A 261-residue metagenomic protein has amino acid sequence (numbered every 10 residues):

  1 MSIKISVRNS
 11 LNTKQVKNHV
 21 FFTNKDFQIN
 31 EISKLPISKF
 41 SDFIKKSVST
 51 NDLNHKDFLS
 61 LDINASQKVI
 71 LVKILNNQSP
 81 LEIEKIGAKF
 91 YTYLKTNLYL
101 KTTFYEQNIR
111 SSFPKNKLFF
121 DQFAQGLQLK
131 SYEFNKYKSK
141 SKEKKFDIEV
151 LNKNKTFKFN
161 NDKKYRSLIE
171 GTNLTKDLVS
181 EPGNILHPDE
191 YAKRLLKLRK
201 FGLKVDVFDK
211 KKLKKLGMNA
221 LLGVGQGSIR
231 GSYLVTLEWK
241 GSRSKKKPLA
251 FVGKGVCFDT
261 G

Functional and structural regions predicted by a protein language model:
M1-G255: Short amphipathic alpha-helical segment within the helicase RecA-like ATPase core that mediates nucleic-acid
